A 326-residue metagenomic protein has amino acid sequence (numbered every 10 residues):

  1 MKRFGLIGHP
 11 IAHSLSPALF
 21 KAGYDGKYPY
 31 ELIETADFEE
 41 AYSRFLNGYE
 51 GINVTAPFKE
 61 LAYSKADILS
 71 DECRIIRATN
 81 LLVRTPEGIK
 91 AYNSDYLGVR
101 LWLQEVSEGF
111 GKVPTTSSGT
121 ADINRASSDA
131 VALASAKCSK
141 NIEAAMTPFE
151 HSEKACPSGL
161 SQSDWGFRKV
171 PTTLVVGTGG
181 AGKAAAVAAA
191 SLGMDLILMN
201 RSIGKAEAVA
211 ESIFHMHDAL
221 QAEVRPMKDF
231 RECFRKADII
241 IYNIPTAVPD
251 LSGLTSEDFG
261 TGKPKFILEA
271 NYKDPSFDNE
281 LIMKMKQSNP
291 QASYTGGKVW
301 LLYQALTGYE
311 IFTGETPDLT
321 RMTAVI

Functional and structural regions predicted by a protein language model:
K2-E108, K284: Phosphate/diphosphate ligand-binding glycine-rich loop within oxidoreductases
G8, A91-Y96, L103, V170-A190 (+1 more regions): Glycine-rich adenosine-cofactor-binding loop
E39-A41, H217-K236: Short acidic low-complexity segments
P57, N243-T246, N271-Y272: Short glycine-/small-residue-rich Rossmann-like dinucleotide-binding loops
L61, A247-L268: Rossmann-fold NAD(P) dinucleotide-binding segment
M194-M216: NAD(P)-binding Rossmann-fold cofactor-contacting core
F230-G253: Rossmann-like NAD(P)-binding element
I267-L319: Rossmann-fold NAD(P)-binding glycine/threonine-rich loop
